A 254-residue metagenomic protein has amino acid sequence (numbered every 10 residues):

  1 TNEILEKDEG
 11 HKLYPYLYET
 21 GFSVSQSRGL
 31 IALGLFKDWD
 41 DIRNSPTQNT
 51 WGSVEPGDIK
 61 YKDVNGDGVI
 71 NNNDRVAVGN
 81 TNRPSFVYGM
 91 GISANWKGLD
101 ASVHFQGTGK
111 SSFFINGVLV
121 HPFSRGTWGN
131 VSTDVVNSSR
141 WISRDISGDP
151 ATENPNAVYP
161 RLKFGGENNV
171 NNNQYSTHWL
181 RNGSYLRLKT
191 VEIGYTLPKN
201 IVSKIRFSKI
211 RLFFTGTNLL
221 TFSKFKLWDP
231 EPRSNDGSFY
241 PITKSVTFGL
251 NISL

Functional and structural regions predicted by a protein language model:
T1-E3, W96-G98, G107-S111, T190 (+3 more regions): Transmembrane beta-strands of outer-membrane beta-barrel pores
T1-N80, P122, N130-N154: Conserved small-residue
D8-Y16, V118-T127, L227-D236: Flexible, surface-exposed loop regions and adjacent strand-edge segments of Gram-negative outer-membrane beta-barrel
Q26, K110-R211: Extracytoplasmic gating/loop element in the C-terminal half of outer-membrane beta-barrel translocons and assembly
F86, K97-L99, S184, R206-I210 (+1 more regions): Outer-envelope beta-barrel architecture signal
G98-S102, N200-I201: Repeated loop/turn-to-beta-strand initiation elements of outer-membrane beta-barrel proteins
V103, L212-F214, L250: Membrane-embedded beta-strand positions of outer-membrane beta-barrel proteins
Y195, I242-L254: Outer-membrane beta-barrel "beta-signal"
